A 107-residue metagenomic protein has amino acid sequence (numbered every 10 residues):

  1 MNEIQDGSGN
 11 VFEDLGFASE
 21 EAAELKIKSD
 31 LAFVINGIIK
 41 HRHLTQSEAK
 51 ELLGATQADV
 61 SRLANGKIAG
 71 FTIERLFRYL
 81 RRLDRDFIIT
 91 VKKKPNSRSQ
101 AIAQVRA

Functional and structural regions predicted by a protein language model:
M1-F33, S97-A107: N-terminal flexible/basic segments that precede or flank functional cores
E13, K40, E51, R81: Short polybasic/polar patches that bind polyanions
S29-H43: Short, amphipathic alpha-helical "recognition" segments used to contact nucleic acids or chromatin
L44-D59: Short alpha-helical DNA-recognition segment
A64: DNA major-groove recognition helix of helix-turn-helix
K67-T72: Short, solvent-exposed alpha-helical "recognition" segments
I73-I89: DNA major-groove recognition helix of helix-turn-helix/homeodomain DNA-binding modules
R85-S99: Short C-terminal boundary/hinge segments that cap the last helix of small helical domains
